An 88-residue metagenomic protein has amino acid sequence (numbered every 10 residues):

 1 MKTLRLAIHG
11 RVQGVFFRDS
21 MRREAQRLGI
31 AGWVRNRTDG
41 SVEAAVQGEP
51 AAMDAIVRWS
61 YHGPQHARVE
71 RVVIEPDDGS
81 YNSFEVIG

Functional and structural regions predicted by a protein language model:
M1-G88: Intrinsically disordered, low-complexity, mixed-charge
